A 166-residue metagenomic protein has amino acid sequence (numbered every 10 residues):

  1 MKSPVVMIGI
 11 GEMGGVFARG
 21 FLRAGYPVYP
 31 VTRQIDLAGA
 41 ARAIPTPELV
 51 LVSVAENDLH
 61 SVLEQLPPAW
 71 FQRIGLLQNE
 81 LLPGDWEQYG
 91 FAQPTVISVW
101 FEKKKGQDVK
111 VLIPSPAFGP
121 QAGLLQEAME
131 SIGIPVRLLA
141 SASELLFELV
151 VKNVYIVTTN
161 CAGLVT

Functional and structural regions predicted by a protein language model:
M1-A43, L124-S131: NAD(P)+-binding Rossmann beta1-loop-alpha1 motif at the extreme N-terminus of oxidoreductases
S3, Y26, E48, Q72-R73 (+1 more regions): A structural micro-motif
M7, V52-S53, E144, E148: Active-site-adjacent beta-strand anchor residues
G14-L22, Q34-K110: Rossmann-like NAD(P)(H) cofactor-binding subdomain of soluble oxidoreductases
P45, V150-N153: A short, glycine/Asx- and small/polar-enriched loop/turn that sits immediately N-terminal to a beta-strand
L76-V151, T158: Rossmann-fold dinucleotide-binding core
C161-T166: N-terminal glycine-rich phosphate-binding loop for ADP-containing cofactors
